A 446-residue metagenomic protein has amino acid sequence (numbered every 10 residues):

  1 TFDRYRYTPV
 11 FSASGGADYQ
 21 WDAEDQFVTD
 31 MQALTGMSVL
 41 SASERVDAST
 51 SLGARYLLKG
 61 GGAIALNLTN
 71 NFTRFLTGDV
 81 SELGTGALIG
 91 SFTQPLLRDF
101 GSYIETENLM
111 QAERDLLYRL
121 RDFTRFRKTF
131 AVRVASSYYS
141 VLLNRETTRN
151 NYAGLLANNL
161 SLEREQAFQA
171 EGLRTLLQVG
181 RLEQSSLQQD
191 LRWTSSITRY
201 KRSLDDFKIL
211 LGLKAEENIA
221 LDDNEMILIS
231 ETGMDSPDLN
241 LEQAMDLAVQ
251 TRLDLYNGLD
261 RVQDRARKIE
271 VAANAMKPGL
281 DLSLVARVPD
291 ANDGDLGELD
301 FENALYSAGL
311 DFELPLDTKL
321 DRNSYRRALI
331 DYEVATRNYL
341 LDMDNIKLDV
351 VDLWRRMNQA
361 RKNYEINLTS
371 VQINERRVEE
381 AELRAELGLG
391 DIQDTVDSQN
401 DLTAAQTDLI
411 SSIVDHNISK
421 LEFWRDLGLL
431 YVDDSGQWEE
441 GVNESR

Functional and structural regions predicted by a protein language model:
T1-D3, F126-Y152, L160-L162, A167 (+6 more regions): Amphipathic alpha-helical coiled-coil segments
T1-D47, F92-R114, L120-R127, L173 (+11 more regions): Bacterial Sec-pathway N-terminal export signals of envelope proteins
R4, Y19-W21, D205-D235, L241 (+3 more regions): Acidic, low-complexity, intrinsically disordered peripheral segments
S14-G90, Q94, E225-D238, I269-N274 (+4 more regions): Small/polar, glycine/serine/threonine/aspartate-rich low-complexity segments that form flexible
G84-L97, G101-L191, S196-D205, I209-G212: Hydrophobic, small-residue-rich alpha-helical packing segments that form membrane-like cores
R98-D99, E216-E217, D254-Y256, E270-V271 (+2 more regions): Short beta-strands and strand-coil junctions in structured, solvent-facing domains, enriched
E171-D238, E242-E270: Acidic, glycine-rich loop-and-beta core segments that form the ion-binding/anion-interacting portion of active sites
